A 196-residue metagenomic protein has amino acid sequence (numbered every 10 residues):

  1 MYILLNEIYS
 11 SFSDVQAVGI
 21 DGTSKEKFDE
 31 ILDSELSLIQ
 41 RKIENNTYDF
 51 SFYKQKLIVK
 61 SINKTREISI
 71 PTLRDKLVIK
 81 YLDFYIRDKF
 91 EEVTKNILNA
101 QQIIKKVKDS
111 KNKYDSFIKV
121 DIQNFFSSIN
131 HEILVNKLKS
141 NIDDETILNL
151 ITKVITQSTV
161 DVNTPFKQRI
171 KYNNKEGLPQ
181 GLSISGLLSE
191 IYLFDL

Functional and structural regions predicted by a protein language model:
M1-E44: Non-catalytic, polymerase-adjacent accessory regions of viral genome-replication enzymes
V15-G22, K60-K64, I170-G177: A short, surface-exposed helix-loop junction/capping segment
K42-N63, L150-R169: Reverse-transcriptase-like RNA-dependent polymerase core
V59-K60, S69-L73, K108-N112, I118: Short, charge-rich binding segments
T65-T94, N173-L196: Conserved pre-motif C helix in the palm subdomain of viral-like polymerases
V78-N130: Active-site-proximal segment of RNA-dependent polymerases
D109-L196: Conserved polymerase palm-domain catalytic core
